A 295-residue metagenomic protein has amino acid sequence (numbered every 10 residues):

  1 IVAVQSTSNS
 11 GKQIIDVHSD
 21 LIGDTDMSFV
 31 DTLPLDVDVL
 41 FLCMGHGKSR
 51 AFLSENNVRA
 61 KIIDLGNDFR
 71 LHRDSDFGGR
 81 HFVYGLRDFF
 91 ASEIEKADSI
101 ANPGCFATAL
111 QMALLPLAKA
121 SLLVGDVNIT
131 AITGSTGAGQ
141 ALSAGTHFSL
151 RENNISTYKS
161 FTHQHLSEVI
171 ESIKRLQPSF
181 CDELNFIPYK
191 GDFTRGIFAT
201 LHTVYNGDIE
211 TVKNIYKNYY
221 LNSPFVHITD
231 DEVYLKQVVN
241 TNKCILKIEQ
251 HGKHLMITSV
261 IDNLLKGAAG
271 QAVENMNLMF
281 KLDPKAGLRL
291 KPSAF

Functional and structural regions predicted by a protein language model:
I1, G125-I129, C181-N185, F225-T229 (+1 more regions): A short coil-to-beta-strand element that immediately follows conserved catalytic motifs
I1-N153, Y158-S160, P178-S179, K247-H251 (+1 more regions): N-terminal Rossmann-like NAD(P) cofactor-binding subdomain of oxidoreductases, focused on the glycine-rich
H81, C105-T108, M112, S160-E168 (+4 more regions): Conserved active-site and cofactor/substrate-binding residues in soluble primary-metabolism enzymes
T157-F161, Y189, Y234-V238: Short Gly/Pro-enriched turn/cap motifs at secondary-structure boundaries
F161-I228: C-terminal substrate-binding/catalytic lobe of Rossmann-fold NAD(P)-dependent dehydrogenases
A199-F295: C-terminal active-site/capping subdomain that shapes the small-molecule cofactor and substrate pocket of enzyme
